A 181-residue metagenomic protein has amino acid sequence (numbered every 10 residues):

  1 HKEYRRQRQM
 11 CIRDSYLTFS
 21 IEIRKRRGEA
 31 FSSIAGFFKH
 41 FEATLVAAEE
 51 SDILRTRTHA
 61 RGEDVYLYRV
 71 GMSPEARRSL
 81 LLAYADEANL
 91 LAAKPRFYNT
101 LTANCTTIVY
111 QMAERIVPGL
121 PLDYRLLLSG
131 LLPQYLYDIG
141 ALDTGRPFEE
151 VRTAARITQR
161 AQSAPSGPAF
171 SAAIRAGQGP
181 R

Functional and structural regions predicted by a protein language model:
H1-I12: Single conserved hydrophobic/aromatic residue that forms the stacking wall/gate of nucleotide- or nucleobase-binding
E3, M72, A76, L80 (+1 more regions): Short, contiguous, pocket-lining structural segments that sit at or immediately flank catalytic/ligand-binding sites
R13, K25-R27: Secretory/export targeting leaders with adjacent low-complexity proregions
D14-T18: Short, mixed charged/polar active-site loops that provide acid/base catalysis or chelate metal/phosphate cofactors
I21-K25, A35-F37, Y84: A mature extracytoplasmic/lumenal domain signature
R27-S51: A short, surface-exposed interaction/processing loop segment used at functional sites
V46-A88: A structural motif
A85-R181: Activation targets extended, charge/polar-rich intrinsically disordered C-terminal tails
